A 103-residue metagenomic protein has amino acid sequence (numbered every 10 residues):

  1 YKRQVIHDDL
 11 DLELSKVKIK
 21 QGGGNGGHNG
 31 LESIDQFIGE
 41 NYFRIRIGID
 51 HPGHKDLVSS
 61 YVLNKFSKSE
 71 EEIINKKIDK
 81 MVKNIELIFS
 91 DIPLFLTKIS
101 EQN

Functional and structural regions predicted by a protein language model:
Y1-Q4: Conserved small/polar residues in nucleotide/adenosyl-binding loops
D8: Catalytic-core elements of nucleic-acid end-processing and repair enzymes
D11: Short active-site segment of divalent metal-dependent hydrolases/proteases that encodes the spacing between
K16-N25, L31-N103: Phosphate-binding/catalytic loops
